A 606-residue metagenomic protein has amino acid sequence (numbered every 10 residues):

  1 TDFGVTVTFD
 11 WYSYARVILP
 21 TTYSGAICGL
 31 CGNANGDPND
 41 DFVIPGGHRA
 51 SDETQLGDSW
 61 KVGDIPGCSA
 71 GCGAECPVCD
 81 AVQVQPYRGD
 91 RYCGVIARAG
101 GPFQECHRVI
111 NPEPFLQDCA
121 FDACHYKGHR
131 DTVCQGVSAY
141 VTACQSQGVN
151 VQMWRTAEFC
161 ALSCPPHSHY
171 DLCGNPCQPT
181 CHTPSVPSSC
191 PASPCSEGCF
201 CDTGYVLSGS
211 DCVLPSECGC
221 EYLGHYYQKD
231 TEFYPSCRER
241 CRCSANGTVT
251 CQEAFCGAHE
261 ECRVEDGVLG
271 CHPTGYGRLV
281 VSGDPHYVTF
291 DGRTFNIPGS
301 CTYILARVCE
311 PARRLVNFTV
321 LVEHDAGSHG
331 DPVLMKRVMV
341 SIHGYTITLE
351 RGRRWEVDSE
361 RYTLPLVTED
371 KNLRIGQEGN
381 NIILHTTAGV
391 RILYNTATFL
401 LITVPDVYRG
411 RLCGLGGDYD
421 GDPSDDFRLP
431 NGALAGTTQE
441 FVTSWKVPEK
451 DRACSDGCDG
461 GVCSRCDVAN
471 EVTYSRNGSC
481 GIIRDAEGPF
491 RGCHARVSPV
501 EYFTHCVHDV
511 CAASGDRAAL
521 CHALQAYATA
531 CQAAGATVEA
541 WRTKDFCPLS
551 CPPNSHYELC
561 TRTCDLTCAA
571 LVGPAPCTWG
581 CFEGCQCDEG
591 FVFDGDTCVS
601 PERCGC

Functional and structural regions predicted by a protein language model:
T1-C606: Extracellular/secreted glycoprotein ectodomains characterized by long, lumenal stretches of O-glycosylated
